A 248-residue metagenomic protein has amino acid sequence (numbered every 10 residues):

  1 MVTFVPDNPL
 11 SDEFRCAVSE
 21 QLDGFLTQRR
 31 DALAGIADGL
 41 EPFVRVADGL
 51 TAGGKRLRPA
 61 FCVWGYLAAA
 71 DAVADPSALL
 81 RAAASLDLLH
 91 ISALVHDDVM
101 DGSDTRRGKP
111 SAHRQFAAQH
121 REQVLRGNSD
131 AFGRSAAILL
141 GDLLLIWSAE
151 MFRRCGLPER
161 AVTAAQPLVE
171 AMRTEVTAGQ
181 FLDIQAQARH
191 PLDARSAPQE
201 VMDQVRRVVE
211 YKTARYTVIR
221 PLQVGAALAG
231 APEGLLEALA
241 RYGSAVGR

Functional and structural regions predicted by a protein language model:
M1-L86, I91, V95-H96, M100-D130 (+1 more regions): Conserved N-terminal diphosphate/IPP-binding helix and adjacent helical/loop segment of trans-prenyltransferase domains
A32-I36, L50-P59, S135-W147, R153-R248: All-alpha helical catalytic cores of prenyl diphosphate-utilizing isoprenoid enzymes
V95-D98, W147, M151: Membrane-spanning helices that line or support transport/gating and their immediate boundary helices in channels
